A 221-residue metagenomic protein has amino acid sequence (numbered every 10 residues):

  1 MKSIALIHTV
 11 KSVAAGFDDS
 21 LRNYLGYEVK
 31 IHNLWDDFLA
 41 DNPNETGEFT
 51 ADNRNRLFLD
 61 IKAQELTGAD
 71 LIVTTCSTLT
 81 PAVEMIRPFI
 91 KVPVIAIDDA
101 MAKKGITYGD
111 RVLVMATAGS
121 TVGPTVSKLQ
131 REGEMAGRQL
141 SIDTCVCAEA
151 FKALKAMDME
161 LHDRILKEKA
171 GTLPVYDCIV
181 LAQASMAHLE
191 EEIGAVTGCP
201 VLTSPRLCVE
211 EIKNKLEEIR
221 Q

Functional and structural regions predicted by a protein language model:
M1-Q221: Non-catalytic structural scaffold of enzyme domains
